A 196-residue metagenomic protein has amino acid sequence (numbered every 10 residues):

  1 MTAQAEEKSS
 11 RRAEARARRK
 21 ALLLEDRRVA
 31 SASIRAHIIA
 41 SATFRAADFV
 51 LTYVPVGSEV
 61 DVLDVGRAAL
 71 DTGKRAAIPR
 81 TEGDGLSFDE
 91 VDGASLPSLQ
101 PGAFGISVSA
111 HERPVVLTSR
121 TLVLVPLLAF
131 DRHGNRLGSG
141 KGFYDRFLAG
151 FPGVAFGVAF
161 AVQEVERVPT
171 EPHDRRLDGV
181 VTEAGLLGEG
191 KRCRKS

Functional and structural regions predicted by a protein language model:
T2-T118: N-terminal active-site beta-alpha-beta segment that forms phosphate/nucleotide-binding and substrate-recognition loops
D84-S196: Conserved phosphate- and dinucleotide-binding cores of soluble alpha/beta proteins, encompassing both enzyme active
